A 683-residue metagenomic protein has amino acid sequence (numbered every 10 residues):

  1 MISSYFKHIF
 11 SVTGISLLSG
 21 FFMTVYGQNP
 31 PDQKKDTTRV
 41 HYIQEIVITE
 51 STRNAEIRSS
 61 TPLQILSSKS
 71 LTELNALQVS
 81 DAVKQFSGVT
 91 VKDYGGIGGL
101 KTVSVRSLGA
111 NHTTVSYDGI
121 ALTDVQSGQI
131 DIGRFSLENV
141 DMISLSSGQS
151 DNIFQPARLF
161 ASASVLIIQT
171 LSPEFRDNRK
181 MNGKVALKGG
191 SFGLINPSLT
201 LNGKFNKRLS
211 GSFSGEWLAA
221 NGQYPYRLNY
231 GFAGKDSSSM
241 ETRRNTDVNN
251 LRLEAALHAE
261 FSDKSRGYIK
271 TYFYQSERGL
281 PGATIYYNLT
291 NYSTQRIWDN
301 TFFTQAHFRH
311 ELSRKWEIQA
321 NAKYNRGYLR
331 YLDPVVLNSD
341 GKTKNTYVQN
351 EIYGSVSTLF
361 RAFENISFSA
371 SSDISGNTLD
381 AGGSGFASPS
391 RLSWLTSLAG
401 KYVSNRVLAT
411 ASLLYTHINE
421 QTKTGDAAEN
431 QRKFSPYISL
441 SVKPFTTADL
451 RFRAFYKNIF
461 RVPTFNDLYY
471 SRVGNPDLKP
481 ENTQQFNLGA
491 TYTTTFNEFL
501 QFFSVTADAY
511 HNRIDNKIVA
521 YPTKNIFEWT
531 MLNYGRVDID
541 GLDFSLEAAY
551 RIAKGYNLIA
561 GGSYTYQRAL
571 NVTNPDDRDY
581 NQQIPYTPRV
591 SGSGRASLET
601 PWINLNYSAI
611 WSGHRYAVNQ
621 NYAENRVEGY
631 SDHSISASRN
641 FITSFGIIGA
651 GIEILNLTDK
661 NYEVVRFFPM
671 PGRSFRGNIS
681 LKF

Functional and structural regions predicted by a protein language model:
N29-P30, M240, R244-N250, H258-E260 (+4 more regions): Flexible loop and strand-edge segments within Gram-negative outer membrane beta-barrel domains
Y42-T72: N-terminal periplasmic "start-of-domain" segments of outer-membrane beta-barrel proteins
S80, K84-A121: Extracytoplasmic beta-strand/coil segments of soluble accessory domains associated with Gram-negative outer-membrane
L137-K184: A beta-strand signature from Gram-negative outer-membrane beta-barrel systems, especially the internal plug domain
G189-A220, G231-E277, N300-S313, R361-I366 (+2 more regions): Transmembrane beta-barrel wall of Gram-negative outer-membrane proteins
K315-Y331, R453-F455, E481-D540, E547: Membrane-embedded beta-barrel scaffold of Gram-negative outer-membrane proteins
F368-S369, A409, S504-R513, L532-A617 (+2 more regions): Gram-negative outer-membrane beta-barrel transporters
N516, W611-V618, R626-E628, A637-F683: C-terminal beta-signal and adjacent terminal beta-strands/loops of Gram-negative outer-membrane beta-barrel proteins
